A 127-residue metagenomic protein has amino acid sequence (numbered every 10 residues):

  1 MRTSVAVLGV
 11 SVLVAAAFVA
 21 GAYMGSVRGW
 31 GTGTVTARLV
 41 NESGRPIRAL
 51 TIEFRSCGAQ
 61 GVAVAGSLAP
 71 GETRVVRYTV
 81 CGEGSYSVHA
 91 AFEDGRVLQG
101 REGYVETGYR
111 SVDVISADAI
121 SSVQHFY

Functional and structural regions predicted by a protein language model:
M1-A15: N-terminal Sec-pathway targeting helices
A6, V19-V27, R101-Y127: Extracellular beta-sheet/turn segments enriched in Thr/Pro/Gly and aliphatic residues
V35-P46: Asparagine-centered strand-capping/turn motif at beta-strand->loop junctions
G44-S56: Short, ordered, surface-exposed loop/turn motifs in non-cytosolic proteins
F54-A59, E93-G95: Change "in extracellular beta-sheet-rich domains … of secreted and cell-surface proteins" to "in beta-sheet-rich domains
A63-S67, V76-Y78, R101-G103: Beta-strand-rich interaction surfaces with strong enrichment in secreted/lumenal proteins
E72-S85: Short Pro-Gly-centered beta-turn/loop motif in secreted/extracellular proteins
G82-D94: A short, solvent-exposed beta-strand micro-motif common in secreted/extracellular proteins
